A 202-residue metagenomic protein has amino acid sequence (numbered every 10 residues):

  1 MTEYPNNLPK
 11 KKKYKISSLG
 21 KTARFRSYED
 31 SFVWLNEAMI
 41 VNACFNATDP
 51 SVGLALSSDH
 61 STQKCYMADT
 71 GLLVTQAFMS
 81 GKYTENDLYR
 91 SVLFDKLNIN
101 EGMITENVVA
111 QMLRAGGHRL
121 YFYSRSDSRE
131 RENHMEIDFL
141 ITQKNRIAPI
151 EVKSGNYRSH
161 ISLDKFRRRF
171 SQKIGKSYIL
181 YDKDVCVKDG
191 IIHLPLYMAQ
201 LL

Functional and structural regions predicted by a protein language model:
M1-E37: Conserved helicase/translocase motor-coupling segment
D30-L202: A cross-kingdom feature that marks ATP-driven nucleic-acid transaction machinery
